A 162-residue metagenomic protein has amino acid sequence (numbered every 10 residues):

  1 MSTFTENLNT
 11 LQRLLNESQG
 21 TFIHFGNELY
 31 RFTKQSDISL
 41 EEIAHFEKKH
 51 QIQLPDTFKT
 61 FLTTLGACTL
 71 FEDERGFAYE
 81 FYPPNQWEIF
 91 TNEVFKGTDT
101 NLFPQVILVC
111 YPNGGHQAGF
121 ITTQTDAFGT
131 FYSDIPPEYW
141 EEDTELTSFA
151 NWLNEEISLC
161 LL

Functional and structural regions predicted by a protein language model:
M1, L161-L162: C-terminal end-of-chain micro-motif
M1-H116: A surface-exposed partner-binding patch
Q117-T122: Short, surface-exposed beta-strand/loop micro-motifs that present aromatic residues
T123, Y132-L161: A recognition module on extended beta-rich or small alphabeta surfaces enriched in W/G with H and D/E
A127-F128: A short alpha->loop->secondary-structure connector
